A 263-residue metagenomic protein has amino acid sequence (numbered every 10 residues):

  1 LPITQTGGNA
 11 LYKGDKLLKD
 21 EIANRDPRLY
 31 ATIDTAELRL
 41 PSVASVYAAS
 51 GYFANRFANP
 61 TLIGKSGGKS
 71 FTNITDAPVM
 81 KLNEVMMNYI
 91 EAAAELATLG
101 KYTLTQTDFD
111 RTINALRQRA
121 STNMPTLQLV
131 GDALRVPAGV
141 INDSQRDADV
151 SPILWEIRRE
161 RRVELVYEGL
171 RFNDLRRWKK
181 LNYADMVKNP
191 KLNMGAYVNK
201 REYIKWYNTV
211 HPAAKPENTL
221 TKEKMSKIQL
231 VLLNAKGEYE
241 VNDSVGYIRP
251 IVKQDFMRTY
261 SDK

Functional and structural regions predicted by a protein language model:
I3-K263: Acidic/polar-rich alpha-helix caps and helix-coil junctions
